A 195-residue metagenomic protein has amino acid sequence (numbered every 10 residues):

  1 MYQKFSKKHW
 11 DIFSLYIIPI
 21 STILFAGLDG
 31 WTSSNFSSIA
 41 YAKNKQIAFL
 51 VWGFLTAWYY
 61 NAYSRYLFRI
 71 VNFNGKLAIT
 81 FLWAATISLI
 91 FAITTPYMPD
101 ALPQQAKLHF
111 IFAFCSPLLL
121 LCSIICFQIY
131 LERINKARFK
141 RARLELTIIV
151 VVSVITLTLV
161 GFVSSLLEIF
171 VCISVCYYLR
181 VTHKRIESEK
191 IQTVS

Functional and structural regions predicted by a protein language model:
M1-R69, F73: N-terminal topogenic module of multi-pass integral membrane proteins
Y2-S6, R65-I79, I129-R141, E187-V194: Membrane-interface helix-boundary motifs at transmembrane edges
L15-I20, F49-Y63, S116-F127, V171-I186: Hydrophobic cores of alpha-helical transmembrane segments in multi-pass inner/ER membrane proteins, independent
S37-Y41, A101-F114, S164-S174: Non-cytosolic membrane-interface motifs at loop->transmembrane helix junctions
Y66-R69, T94-L102, Y130, V154-V163: Juxtamembrane "helix-exit" motif on the non-cytosolic side of transmembrane helices
K76-F91, R141-V151: Transmembrane alpha-helical segments of multi-pass membrane proteins
A85-A142: Membrane-proximal helix-loop-helix units in multi-pass membrane proteins
Y130-S195: Terminal transmembrane helical module of multi-pass membrane proteins
